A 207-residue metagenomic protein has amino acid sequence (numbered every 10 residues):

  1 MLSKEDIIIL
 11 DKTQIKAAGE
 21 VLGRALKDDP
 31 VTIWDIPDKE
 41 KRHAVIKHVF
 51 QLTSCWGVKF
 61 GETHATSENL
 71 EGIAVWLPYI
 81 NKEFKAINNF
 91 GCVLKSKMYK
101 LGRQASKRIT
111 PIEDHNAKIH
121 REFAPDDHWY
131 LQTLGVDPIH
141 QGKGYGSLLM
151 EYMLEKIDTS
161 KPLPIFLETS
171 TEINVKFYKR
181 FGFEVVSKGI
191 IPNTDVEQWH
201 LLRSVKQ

Functional and structural regions predicted by a protein language model:
D6-E20: A short beta-loop-alpha structural element at the N-terminal edge of CoA-dependent acyl/N-acetyltransferase catalytic
H43-A65, D126-Y130: A short helix-loop-beta-strand connector motif used in the catalytic cores of GNAT acetyltransferases and, in some
V58-W76, G135: Conserved beta-hairpin
V75-L134, P192: Conserved acyl-donor/pantetheine-binding loop and adjacent beta-alpha core of acyl/acetyltransferases and related
D127-W129, I157-S170: Conserved GNAT acetyl-CoA-binding A-motif
V136, G142-E155: Conserved acetyl-CoA-binding loop-helix of GNAT-fold acetyltransferases
S147, T159-P162, T171-K188: Conserved active-site alpha-helix within GNAT-family acetyltransferase domains
F166, E184-H200: Conserved catalytic-core motifs of GNAT/GCN5-like acyltransferases
